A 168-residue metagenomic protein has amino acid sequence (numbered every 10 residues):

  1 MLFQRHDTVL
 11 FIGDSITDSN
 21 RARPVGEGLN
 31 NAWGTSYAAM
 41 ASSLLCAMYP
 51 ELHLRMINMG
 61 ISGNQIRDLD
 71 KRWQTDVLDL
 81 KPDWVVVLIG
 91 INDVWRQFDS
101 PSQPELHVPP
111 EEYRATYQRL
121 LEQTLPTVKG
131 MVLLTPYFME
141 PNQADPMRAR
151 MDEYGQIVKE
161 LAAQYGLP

Functional and structural regions predicted by a protein language model:
L2-N31: Short glycine-rich His-centered loop
L2-R5, T35-S36, M40-R55, N64 (+1 more regions): Alpha-helical cap/lid subdomain in secreted, periplasmic, or secretory-pathway luminal O-acyl-processing enzymes
F11-I12, N58, L133: A structural signal for the hydrophobic beta-strands that form the central parallel beta-sheet of Rossmann-like
G60-S62: Short, solvent-exposed turn/loop segments enriched in Gly/Ser/Thr/Pro and often Arg
